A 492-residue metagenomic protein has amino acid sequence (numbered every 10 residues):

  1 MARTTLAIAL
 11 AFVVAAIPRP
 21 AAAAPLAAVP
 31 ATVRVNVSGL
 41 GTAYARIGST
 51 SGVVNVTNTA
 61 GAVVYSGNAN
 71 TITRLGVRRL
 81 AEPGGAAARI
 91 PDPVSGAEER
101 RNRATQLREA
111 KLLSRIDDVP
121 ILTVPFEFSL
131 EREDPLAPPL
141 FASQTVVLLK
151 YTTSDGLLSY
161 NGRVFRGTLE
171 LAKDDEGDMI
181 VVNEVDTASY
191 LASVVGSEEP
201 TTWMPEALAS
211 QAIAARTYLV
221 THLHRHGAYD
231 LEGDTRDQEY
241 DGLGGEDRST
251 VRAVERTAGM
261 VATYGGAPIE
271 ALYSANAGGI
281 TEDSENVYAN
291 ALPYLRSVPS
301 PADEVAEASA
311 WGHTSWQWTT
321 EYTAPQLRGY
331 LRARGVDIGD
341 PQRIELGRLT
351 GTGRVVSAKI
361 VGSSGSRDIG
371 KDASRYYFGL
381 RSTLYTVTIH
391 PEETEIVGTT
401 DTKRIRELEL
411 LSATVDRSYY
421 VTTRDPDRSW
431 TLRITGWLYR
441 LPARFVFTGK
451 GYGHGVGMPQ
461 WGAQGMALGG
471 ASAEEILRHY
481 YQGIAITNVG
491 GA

Functional and structural regions predicted by a protein language model:
M1-A492: Conserved, single-site charged/polar hotspot
